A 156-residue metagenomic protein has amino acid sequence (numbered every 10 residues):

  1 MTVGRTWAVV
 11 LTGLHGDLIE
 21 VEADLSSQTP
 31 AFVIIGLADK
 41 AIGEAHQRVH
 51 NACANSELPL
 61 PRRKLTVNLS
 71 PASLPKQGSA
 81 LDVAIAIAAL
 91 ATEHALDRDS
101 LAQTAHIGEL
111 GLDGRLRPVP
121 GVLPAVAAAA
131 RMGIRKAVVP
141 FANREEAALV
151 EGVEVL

Functional and structural regions predicted by a protein language model:
M1-L156: Peripheral, non-AAA+ core regions of ATP-driven protein-machinery
